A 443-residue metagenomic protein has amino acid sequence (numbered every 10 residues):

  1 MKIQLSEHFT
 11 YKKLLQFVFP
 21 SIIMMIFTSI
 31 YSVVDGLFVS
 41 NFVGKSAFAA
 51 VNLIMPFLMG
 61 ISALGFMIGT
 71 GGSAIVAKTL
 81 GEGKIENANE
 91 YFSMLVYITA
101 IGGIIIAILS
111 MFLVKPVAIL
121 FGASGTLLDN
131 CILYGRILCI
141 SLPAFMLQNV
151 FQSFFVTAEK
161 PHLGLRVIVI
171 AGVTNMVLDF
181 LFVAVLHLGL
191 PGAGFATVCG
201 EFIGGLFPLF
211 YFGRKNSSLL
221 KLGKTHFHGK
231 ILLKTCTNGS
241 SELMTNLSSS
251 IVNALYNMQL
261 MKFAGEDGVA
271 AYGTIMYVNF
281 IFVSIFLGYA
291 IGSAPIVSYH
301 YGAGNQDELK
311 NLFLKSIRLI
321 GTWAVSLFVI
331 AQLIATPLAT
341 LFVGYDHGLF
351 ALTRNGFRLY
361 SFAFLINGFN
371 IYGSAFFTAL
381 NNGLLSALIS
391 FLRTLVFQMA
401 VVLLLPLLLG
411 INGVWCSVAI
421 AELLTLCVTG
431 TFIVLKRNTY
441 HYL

Functional and structural regions predicted by a protein language model:
M1-V18, V76-P143, V185-S240, V297-A363 (+1 more regions): Short alpha-helical transmembrane segments in multi-pass integral membrane proteins
S6-V43, P56-G71, I75, T79 (+5 more regions): N-terminal transmembrane alpha-helices
Q16-D35, I137, A171, G200-G204 (+4 more regions): Transmembrane helical elements of multi-pass membrane transporters/channels
S21, M25, L37, N41 (+17 more regions): Transmembrane alpha-helix boundary and packing residues in multipass membrane permease domains and related
I30-F48, A118-G125, L181-L188, L247-I281 (+3 more regions): Helix-terminus/linker motif at the lipid-water interface of multi-pass membrane proteins
F48-I108, F145-L163, A271-A335, N367-I389: Small-residue-rich hydrophobic transmembrane alpha-helices
G60-A63, N175-F180, G205-L209, F280-S284 (+3 more regions): Hydrophobic transmembrane alpha-helices of multi-pass small-molecule transporters
G69, I137-V156, V167-N175, A193-L206 (+5 more regions): Short runs within selected transmembrane alpha-helices of multi-pass transporters and secretion channels
